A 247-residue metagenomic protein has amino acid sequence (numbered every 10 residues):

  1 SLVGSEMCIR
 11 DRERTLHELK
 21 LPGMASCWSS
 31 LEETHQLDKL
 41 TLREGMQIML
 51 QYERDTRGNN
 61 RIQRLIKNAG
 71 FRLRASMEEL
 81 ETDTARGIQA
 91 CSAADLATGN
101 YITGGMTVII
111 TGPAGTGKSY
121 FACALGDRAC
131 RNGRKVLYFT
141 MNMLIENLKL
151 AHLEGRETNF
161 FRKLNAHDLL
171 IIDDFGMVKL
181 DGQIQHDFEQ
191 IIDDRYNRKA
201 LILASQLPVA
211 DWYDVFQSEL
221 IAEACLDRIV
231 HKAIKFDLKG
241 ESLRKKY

Functional and structural regions predicted by a protein language model:
L2-C8: Short, small-residue-biased leader/transition segments that mark boundaries at the very start of proteins
R14-H17, S26-S29, Q47-I48, E78 (+7 more regions): Solvent-exposed alpha-helical segments within well-ordered globular domains of core cellular machineries
T15-G23, Q36-L37, K67-I88: Dynamic helix-loop-helix/coil hinge segments at AAA+ ATPase domain boundaries and subdomain interfaces
P22-R72: Interdomain "pre-motor" coupling segment immediately N-terminal to P-loop NTPase/helicase cores
R43, I88-A166: Conserved P-loop
K135, F139, M143-A166, F175-Y247: Replace "adjacent to P-loop NTPase cores in ATP/GTP-dependent enzymes" with "adjacent to NTP-binding cores
L169: Short, Asp-centered acidic motifs that coordinate Mg2+ and/or phosphate in catalytic or ligand-binding sites
